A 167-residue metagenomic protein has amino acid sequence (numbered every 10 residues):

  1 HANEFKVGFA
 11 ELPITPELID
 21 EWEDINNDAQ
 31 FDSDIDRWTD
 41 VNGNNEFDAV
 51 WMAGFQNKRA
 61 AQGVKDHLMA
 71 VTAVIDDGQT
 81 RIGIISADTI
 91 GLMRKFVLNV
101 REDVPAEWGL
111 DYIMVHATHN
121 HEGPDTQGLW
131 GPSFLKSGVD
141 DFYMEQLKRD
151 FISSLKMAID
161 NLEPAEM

Functional and structural regions predicted by a protein language model:
H1-E166: Conserved beta-alpha junction segments in alpha/beta enzyme cores
